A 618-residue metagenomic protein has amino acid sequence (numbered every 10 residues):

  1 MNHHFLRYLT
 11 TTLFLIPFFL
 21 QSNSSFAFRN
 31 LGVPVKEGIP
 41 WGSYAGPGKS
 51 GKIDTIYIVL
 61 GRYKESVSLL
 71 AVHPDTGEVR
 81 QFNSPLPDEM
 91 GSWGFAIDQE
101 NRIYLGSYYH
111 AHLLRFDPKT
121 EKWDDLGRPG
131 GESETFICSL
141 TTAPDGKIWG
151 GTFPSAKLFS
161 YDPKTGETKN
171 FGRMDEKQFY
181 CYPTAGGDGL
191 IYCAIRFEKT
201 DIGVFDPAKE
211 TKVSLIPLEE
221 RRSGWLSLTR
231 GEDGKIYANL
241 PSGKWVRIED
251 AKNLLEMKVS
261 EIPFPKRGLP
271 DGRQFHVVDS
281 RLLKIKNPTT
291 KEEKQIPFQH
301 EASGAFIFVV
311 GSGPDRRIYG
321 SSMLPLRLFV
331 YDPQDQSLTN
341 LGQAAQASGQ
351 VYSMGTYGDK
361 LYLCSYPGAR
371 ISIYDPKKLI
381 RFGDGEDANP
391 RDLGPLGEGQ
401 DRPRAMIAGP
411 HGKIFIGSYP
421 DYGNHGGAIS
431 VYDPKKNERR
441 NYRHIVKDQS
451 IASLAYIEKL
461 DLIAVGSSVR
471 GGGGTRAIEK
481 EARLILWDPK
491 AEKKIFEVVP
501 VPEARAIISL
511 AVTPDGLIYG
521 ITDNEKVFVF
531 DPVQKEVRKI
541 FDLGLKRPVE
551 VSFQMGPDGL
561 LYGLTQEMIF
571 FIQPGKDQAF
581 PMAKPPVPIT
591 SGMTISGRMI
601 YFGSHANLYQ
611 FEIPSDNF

Functional and structural regions predicted by a protein language model:
G32-G38, N83-P87, G127-E132, F171-E176 (+10 more regions): Surface loop/turn motifs at the tips and blade-to-blade linkers of beta-strand repeat domains
E37-P47, E89-A96, E134-L140, K177-A185 (+9 more regions): Repeated scaffold domains used in trafficking and secretory/extracellular systems, primarily beta-propellers
T55-V59, R102-L105, K147-G150, I191-C193 (+9 more regions): Conserved beta-propeller blade signature
R62-Y63, Y109, P154, F197 (+9 more regions): Residue-level signature of beta-propeller blades and closely related beta-rich strand-turn architectures in secreted
S68-L70, H112-L114, K157-F159, D201-G203 (+9 more regions): A short loop-to-beta-strand structural motif that recurs across blades of beta-propeller domains
H73-G77, D117-E121, D162-G166, D206-E210 (+9 more regions): Short loop/turn segments that connect beta-strands within beta-propeller blades
I416-G426, V465-E481: Short, conserved, GDST-rich strand-edge loop motifs in beta-rich repeat architectures
V587-F618: Blade-level signature of beta-propeller repeat domains, shared across WD40, Kelch, NHL, RCC1 and BNR/Asp-box propellers
